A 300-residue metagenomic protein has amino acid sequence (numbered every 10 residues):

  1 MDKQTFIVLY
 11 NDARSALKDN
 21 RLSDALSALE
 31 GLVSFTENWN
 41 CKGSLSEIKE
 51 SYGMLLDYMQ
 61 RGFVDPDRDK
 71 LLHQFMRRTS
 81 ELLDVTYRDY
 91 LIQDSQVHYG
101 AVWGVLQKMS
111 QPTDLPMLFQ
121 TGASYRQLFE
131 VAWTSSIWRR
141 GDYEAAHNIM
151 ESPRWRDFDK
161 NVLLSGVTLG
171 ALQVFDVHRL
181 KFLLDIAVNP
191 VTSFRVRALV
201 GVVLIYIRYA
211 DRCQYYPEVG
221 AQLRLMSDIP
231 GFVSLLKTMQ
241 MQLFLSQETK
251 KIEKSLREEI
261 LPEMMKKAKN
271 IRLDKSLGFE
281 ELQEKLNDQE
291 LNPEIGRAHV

Functional and structural regions predicted by a protein language model:
D2-S124: Extended, helix-rich scaffolding/adaptor regions
Y10, L22, L26-E30, L180-L183 (+3 more regions): Inward-facing hydrophobic residues that define packing positions of alpha-helical scaffold repeats
Y10, S46-G53, H147, V177-L184 (+1 more regions): Hydrophobic core segments within long, regular secondary-structure runs in both alpha- and beta-rich folds
G31-S34, E50, M54-R61, E81-R88 (+8 more regions): Positions within ordered alpha-helical repeat solenoids
Q107-F129, I205, D211-K285: Long alpha-helical HEAT/HEAT-like repeat alpha-solenoid scaffolds in very large eukaryotic proteins, especially those
S110-N189, F194-R195, G201, I205-Q214 (+1 more regions): Alpha-helical solenoid scaffolds in large eukaryotic transport, assembly, and signaling factors
K285-G296: Phosphoinositide system proteins, centered on phosphoinositide phosphatases and their trafficking scaffolds
A298-V300: Conserved small/polar residues in nucleotide/adenosyl-binding loops
